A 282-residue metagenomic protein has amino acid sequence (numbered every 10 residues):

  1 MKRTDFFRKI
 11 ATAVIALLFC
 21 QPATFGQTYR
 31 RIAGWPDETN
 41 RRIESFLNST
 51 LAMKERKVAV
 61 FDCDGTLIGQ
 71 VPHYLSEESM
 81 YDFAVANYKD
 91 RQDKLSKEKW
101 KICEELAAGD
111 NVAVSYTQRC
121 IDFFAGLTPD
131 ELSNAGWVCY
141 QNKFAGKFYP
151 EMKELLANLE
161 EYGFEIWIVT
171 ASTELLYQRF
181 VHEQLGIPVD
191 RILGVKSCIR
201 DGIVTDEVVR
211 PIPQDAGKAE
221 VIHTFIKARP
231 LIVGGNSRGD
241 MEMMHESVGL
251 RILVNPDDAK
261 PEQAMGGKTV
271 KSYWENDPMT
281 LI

Functional and structural regions predicted by a protein language model:
M1, K97-E98, K196: Short linear loop/turn motifs
M1-D5, T66, N111-A113, A135: Bimodal feature
K2-F6, I10-L17, P22-C63, E78-M80 (+1 more regions): Non-catalytic pre-domain segments flanking phosphatase-related domains
A23-F25, A108, K196: Short, compositionally biased low-complexity segments
Q27-E38, R42-E44, N48-V58, P129-W167 (+1 more regions): C-terminal cap/substrate-recognition subdomain and adjoining C-terminal extension of metal-dependent phosphatase-like
K57-P72, M244: Asp-based phosphoryl-transfer active-site loop
Q70-H73, S79-M80, R179-F180, E246: Short, solvent-exposed loop/turn and secondary-structure capping segments
P72-H73, E78-G146, P150, E154: A metal-dependent, Asp-based hydrolase signature
